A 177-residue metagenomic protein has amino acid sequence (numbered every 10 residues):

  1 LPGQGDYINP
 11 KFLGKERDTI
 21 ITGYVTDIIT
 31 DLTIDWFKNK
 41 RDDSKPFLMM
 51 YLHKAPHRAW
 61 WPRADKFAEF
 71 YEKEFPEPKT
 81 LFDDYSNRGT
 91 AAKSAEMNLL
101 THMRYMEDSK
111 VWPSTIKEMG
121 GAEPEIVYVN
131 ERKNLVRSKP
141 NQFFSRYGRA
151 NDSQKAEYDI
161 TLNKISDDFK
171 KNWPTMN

Functional and structural regions predicted by a protein language model:
P2-I21, F37-K45, M50-N177: Active-site-proximal cap/lid insertion segments
